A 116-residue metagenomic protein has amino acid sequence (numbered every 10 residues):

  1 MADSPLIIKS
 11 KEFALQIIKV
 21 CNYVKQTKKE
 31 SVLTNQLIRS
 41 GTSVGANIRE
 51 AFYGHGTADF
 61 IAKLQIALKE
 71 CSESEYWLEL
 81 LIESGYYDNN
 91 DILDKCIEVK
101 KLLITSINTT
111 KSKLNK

Functional and structural regions predicted by a protein language model:
M1-K116: Short, C-terminally biased terminal segments at protein or domain edges
